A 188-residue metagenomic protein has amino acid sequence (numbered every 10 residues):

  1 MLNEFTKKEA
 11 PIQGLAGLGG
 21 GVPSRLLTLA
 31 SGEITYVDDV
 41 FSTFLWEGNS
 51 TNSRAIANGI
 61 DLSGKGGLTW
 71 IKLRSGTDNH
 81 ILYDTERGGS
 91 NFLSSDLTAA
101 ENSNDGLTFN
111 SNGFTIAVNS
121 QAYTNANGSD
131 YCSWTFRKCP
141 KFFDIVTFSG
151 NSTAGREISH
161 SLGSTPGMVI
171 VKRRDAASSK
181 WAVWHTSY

Functional and structural regions predicted by a protein language model:
L2-Y188: Surface-exposed molecular-recognition determinants
